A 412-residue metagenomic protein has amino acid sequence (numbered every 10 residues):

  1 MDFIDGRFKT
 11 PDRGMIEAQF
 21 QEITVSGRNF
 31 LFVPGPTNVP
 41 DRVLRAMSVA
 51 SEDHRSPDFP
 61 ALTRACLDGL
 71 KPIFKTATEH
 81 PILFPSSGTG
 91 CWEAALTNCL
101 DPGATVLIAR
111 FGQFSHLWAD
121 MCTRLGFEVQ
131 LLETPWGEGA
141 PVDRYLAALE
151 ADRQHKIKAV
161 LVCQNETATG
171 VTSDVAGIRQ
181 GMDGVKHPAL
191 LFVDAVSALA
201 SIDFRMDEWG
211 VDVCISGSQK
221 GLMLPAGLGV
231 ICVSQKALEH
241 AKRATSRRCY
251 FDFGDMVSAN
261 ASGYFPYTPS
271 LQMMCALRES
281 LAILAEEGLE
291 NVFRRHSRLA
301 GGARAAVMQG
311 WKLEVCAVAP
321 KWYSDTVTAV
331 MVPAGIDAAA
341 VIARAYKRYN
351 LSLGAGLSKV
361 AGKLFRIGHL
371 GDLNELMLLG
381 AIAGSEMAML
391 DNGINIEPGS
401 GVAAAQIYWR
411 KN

Functional and structural regions predicted by a protein language model:
D2-A50, N412: N-terminal glycine-rich, Lys/His-bearing helix-loop that initiates the first secondary-structure elements of many
F8, K359, K363-N412: PLP-dependent enzyme catalytic core of the Aspartate aminotransferase-like
R28-P85, T89: A glycine-/small-polar-enriched, mobile loop at the entrance of the PLP active site in fold-type I
N38-V39, Q219-A306: Active-site C-terminal subdomain of aminotransferase-like
E79-L107, F111, S115-A119: Conserved beta-loop-alpha segment that forms the PLP phosphate-binding cup at the N-terminus of a helix
A140-A200: Active-site phosphate-binding strand-loop segment of PLP-dependent enzymes
D207-Q219: Conserved active-site segment immediately N-terminal to the catalytic lysine that forms the internal aldimine
E314-R348: Conserved PLP-binding catalytic core of the aspartate aminotransferase-like
